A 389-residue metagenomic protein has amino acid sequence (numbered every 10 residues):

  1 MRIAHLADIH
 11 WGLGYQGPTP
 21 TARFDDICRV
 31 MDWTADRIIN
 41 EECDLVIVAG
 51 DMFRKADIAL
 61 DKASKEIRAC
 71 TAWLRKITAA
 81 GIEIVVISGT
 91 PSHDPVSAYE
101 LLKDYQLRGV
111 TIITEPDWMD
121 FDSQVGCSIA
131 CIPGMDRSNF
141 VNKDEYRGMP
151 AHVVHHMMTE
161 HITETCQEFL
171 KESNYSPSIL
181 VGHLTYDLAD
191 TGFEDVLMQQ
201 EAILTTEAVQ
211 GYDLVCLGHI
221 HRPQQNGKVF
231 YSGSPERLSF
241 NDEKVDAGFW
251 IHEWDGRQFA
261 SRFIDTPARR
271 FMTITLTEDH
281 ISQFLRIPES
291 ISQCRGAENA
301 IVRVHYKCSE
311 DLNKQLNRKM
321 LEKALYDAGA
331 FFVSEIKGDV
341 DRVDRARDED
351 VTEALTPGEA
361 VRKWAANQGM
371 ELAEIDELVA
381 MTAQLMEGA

Functional and structural regions predicted by a protein language model:
M1-A4: Extreme N-terminal starter segment of soluble prokaryotic enzymes
D8, M31, V46, D51 (+8 more regions): Divalent metal-coordination and catalytic microenvironments
H10-G14, R54-D57, V85-A98, M119 (+4 more regions): Active-site environment of divalent metal-dependent phosphoester hydrolases
T19-F121, A208-Y212: Core catalytic region of metal-dependent phosphoesterases/phosphodiesterases, especially metallo-beta-lactamase-like
R29, N40, W254-A389: Accessory, non-catalytic peripheral segments of nucleic-acid enzymes
A63-T71, D195-L204, N317-E322: Charged helix-capping and loop-helix junction motifs
S92-A202: Conserved catalytic scaffold of divalent metal-dependent phosphoesterases
Y186-L188, G192-Q258: Conserved beta-sheet core of the metallophosphoesterase superfamily
